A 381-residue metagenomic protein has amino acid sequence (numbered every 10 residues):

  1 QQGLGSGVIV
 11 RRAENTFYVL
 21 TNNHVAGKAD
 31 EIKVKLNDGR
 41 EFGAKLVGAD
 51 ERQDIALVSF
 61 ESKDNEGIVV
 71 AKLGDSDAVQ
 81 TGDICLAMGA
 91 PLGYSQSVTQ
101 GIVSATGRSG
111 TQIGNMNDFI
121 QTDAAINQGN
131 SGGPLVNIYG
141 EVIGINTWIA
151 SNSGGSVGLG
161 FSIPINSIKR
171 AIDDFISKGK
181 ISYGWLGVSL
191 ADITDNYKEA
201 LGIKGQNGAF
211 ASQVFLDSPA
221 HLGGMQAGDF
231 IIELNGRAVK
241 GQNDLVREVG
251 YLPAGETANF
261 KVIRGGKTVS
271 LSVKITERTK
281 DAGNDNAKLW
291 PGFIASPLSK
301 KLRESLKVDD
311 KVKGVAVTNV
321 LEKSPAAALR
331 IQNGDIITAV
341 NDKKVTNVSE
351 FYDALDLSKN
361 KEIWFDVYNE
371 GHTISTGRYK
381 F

Functional and structural regions predicted by a protein language model:
Q1-Y18, R40-G43, V69-K72, V98-T99 (+2 more regions): A conserved glycine-rich beta-strand in the N-terminal activation segment of trypsin-fold
G3-S6, A71-D75, Q121-V136, S212-A220 (+1 more regions): Gly/Ser-rich catalytic serine loop of serine hydrolases
G5, G82, G89, G101 (+6 more regions): Conserved phosphate-binding and hydrolysis motifs of nucleotide-dependent enzymes
S6, A13-N15, N23, G27 (+4 more regions): C-terminal recognition in membrane/secretory proteostasis and scaffolding
R11, K33, L86, V136 (+4 more regions): Hydrophobic beta-strand signal
R11-I55, F60-G67: Catalytic-histidine neighborhood of serine endopeptidases, predominantly the chymotrypsin-like S1/PA family
A29-I32, N65-I68, M88-I102, G107-G132 (+5 more regions): Active-site loop architecture of trypsin-fold serine endopeptidases
R40, G74-S95: Short glycine/Trp-rich loop-beta-loop segment that forms part of the substrate-binding cleft
